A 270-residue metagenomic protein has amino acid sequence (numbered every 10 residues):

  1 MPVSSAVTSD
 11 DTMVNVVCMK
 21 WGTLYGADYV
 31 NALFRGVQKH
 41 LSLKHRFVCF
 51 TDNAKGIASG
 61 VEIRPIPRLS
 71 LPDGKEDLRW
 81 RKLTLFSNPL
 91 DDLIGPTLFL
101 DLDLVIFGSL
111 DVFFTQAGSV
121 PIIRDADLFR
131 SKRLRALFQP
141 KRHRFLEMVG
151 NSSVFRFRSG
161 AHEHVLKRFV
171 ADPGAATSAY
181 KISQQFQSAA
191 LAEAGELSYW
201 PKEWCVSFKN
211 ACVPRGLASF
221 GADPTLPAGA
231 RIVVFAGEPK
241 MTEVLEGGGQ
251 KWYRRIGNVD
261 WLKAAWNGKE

Functional and structural regions predicted by a protein language model:
M1-A32, L43, C49, I57-I66 (+1 more regions): A glycosyltransferase accessory/donor-loop signature
T8, A54-K55, K75, N88-L90 (+4 more regions): Short secondary-structure boundary/capping segments
F34-K39: Surface-exposed amphipathic alpha-helices with a cationic face
R46-L83, D91, F129-V149, H162: Lumenal/extracellular "mature" regions of secretory-pathway glycan-modifying transferases
K55, E62-P65, R81-K132: GT-A fold catalytic core of metal-dependent nucleotide-sugar glycosyltransferases, centered on the diacidic
D92, T115, L137-F138, V234-A236: ER/Golgi luminal nucleotide-sugar-dependent glycosyltransferases, focusing on the catalytic module
F99, S152-V154, A230: Extracellular structured ligand-interaction cores
L110-Q185: Conserved catalytic core of nucleotide-sugar-dependent glycosyltransferases
